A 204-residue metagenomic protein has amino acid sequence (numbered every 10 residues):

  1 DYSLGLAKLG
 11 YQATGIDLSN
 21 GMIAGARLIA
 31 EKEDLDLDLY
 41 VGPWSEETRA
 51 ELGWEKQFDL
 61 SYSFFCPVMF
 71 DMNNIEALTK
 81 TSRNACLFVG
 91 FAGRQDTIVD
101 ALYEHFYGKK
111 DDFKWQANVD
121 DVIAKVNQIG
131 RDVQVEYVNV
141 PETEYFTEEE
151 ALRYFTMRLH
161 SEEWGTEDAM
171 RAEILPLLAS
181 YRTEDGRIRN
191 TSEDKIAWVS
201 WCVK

Functional and structural regions predicted by a protein language model:
D1-E47: Class I SAM-dependent methyltransferase SAM/SAH-binding core
A13, L37, C86, D132-V133: Hydrophobic anchor at the start of a short beta-strand that flanks the dinucleotide cofactor-binding loop
E46-K56: Short conserved loop adjoining the S-adenosyl-L-methionine
K56-N73, A92: A short SAM/SAH-binding and catalytic strip from SAM-dependent methyltransferases
M72-F88: A short glycine-rich, Lys/Arg-flanked "PGG" loop and its adjoining helix->strand segment in the class I
N84-K114: Conserved class I S-adenosyl-L-methionine
K114-G130, Q134-E136: Short alpha-helix
I129-K204: Conserved Class I S-adenosyl-L-methionine
